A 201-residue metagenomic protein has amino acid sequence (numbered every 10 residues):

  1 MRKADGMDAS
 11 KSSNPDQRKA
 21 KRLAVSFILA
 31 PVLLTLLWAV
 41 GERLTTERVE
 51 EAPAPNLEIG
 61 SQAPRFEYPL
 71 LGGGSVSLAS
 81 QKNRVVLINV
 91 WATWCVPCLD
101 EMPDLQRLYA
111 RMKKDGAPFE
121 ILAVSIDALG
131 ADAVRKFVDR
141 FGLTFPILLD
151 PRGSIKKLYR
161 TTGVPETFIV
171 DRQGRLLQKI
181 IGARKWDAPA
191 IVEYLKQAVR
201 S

Functional and structural regions predicted by a protein language model:
M1-Q62, S201: N-terminal targeting signals for export/organelle localization
A63-P64, V86, V164-E166: Short loop/turn microsegments at loop-to-beta-strand junctions
L71-G72, R172: Short, ordered coil/turn segments that flank beta-strands lining enzyme active or ligand-binding pockets
L78-V96: Short active-site neighborhood of thiol/selenol oxidoreductases, capturing the structured segment around
N83-V85, A117-E120, F145: Loop/turn elements at helix/coil->beta-strand transitions in domains of secreted/extracellular proteins
V86-I88, L122-V124, F168: Conserved hydrophobic packing residues within short motifs/helices of P-loop NTPase cores of ABC-family ATPases
L99-F141, P151-L158, E193: Structural microenvironment flanking redox-active thiols in thiol-disulfide oxidoreductases
K136-T144, L149-A198: Thiol/disulfide oxidoreductase modules built on the thioredoxin-like
